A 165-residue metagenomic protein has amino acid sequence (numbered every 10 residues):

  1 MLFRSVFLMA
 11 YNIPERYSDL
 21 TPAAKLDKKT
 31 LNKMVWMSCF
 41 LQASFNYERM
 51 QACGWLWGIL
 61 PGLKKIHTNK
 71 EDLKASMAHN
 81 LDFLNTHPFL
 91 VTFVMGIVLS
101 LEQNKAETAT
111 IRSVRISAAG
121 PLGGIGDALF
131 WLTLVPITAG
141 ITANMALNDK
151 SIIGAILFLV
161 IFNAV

Functional and structural regions predicted by a protein language model:
M1-L2: Short, small-residue-biased leader/transition segments that mark boundaries at the very start of proteins
L8-T110: Soluble N-terminal domains of membrane-associated systems
A43-N46, I125-L129, A164: Hydrophobic alpha-helical transmembrane segments of multi-pass membrane proteins
G54, G58, G62, G96 (+3 more regions): Residue-identity detector for glycine
T110-A143, V160: Transmembrane alpha-helical segments and their cytosolic interface motifs in multi-pass membrane proteins
A143-I156: Helix-coil boundary and interhelical linker segments in multi-pass alpha-helical membrane proteins
I153-V165: Alpha-helical transmembrane segments
